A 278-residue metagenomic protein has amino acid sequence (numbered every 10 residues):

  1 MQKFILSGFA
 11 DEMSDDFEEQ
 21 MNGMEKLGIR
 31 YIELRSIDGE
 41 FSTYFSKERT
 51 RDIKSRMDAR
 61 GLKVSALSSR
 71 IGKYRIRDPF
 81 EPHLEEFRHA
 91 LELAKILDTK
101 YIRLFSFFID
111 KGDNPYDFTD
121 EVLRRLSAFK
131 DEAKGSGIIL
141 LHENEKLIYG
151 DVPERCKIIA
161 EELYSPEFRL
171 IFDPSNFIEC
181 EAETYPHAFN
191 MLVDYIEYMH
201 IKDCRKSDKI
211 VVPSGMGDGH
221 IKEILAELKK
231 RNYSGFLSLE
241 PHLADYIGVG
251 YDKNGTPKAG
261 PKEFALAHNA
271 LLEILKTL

Functional and structural regions predicted by a protein language model:
M1-S7, S14-R30, K54, D58-G61 (+4 more regions): Histidine-acidic metal/acid-base catalytic patches
L6-G8, G39-F41, Y74-P79, Y116-D117 (+3 more regions): Short, contiguous strand/loop micro-motifs
F9-M13, R35-I37, S69-G72, F107-I109 (+4 more regions): Active-site beta-loop-alpha junctions enriched in small/polar residues
D11, D15, Y44-E48, E81-E85 (+4 more regions): Conserved phosphate-coordination/catalytic loops
D16-N22, R56-R60, R75-L170, E179 (+2 more regions): Active-site acidic/histidine proton-transfer and metal-coordination neighborhood in alpha/beta enzyme cores
R30-S36, K63-S68, K100-L104: Short, well-structured secondary-structure segments
E33-D58, F107-D113, K209: Glycine-rich, proline-tolerant flexible connector loops at the mouths of alpha/beta enzymes
F41, Y74, K111, G150 (+2 more regions): Generic structural signal for helix capping and beta-alpha/helix-loop junctions
